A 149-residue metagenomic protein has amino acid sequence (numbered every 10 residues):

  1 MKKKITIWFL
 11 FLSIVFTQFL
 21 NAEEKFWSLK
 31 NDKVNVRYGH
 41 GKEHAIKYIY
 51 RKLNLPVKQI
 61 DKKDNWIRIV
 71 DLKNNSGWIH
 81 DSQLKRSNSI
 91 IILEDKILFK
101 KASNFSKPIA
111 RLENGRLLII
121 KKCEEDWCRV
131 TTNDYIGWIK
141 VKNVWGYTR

Functional and structural regions predicted by a protein language model:
M1-W8: Bacterial N-terminal signal peptides that target proteins for export
W8-T17: Bacterial N-terminal signal peptides
L20-Y38, I49-L53, I60-K101, F105-D134 (+1 more regions): SH3-family beta-barrel domains
G41-H44: Second-shell loop/turn segments in exported
